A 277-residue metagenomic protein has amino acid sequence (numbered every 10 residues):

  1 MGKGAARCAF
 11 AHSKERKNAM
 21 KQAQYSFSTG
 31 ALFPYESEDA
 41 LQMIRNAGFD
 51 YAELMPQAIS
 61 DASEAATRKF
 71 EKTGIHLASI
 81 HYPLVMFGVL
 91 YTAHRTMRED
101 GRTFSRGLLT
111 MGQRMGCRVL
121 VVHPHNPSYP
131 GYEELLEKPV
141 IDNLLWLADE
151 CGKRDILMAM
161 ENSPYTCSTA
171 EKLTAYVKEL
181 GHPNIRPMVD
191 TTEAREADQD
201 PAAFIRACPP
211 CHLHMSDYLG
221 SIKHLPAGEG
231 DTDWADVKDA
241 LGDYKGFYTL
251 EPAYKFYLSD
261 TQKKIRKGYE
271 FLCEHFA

Functional and structural regions predicted by a protein language model:
K3, K14-G107, Q113, H182 (+2 more regions): N-terminal pre-domain/capping segments
R7, K21, Y91-R186, E196 (+1 more regions): Active-site acidic/histidine proton-transfer and metal-coordination neighborhood in alpha/beta enzyme cores
A9-A11: Short hydrophobic alpha-helical segments enriched in small aliphatic residues
K14-E15, M20-S26, A31-R45, C167-A277: Histidine-acidic metal/acid-base catalytic patches
I44, F70, L108, G112 (+4 more regions): Generic structural signal for hydrophobic
E53, S79-H81, V121, A159 (+3 more regions): Conserved beta-strand positions in the central sheet of alpha/beta enzyme cores
E71-M86, I141-K153, E179-H182, A235-V237: Alpha-helix-loop-beta-strand connector modules within alpha/beta enzyme cores
I75, C117-R118, I156, D243-F247: A short helix->loop->beta-strand "cap" motif at the edges of active sites that frequently abuts
